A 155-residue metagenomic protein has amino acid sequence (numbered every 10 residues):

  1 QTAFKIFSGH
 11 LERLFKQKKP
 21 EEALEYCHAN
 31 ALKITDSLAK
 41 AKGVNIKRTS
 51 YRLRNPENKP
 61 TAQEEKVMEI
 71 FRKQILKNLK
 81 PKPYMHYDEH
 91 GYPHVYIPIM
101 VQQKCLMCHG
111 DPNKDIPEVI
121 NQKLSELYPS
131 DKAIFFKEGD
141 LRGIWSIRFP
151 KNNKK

Functional and structural regions predicted by a protein language model:
Q1-K104, N113-K155: Extracytoplasmic c-type cytochrome modules immediately beyond a signal peptide or single-pass transmembrane anchor
M107: Short, cysteine/histidine-rich loop/knuckle motifs that typically chelate Zn2+
G110: Short Cys/His-rich local motifs and their 1-3 flanking residues in nucleic-acid-associated proteins and small
